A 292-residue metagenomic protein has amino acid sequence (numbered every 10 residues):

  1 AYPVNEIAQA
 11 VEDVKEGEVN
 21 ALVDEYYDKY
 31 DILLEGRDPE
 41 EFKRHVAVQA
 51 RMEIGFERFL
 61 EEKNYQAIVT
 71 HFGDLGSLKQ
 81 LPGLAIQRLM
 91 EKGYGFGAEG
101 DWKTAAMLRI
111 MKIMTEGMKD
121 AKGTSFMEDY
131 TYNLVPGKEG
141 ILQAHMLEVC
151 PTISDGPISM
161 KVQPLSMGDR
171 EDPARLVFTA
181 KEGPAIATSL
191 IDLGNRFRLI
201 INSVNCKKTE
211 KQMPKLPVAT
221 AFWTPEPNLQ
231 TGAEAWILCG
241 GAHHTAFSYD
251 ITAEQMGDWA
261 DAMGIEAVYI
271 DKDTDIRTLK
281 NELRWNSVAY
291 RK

Functional and structural regions predicted by a protein language model:
A1-A10, A98, I270-T278: A generic structural motif
A1-L81: A charged, amphipathic alpha-helical module
Y2, H71, M118-E128, Y269-T274: Flexible, glycine/charged-enriched surface loops at secondary-structure junctions
A47-I54, K63, D101-A106, D250-E254: Conserved active-site and cofactor/substrate-binding residues in soluble primary-metabolism enzymes
H71-L78, Y130-N133, T252-A253, R277: Gly/Ser/Thr-rich loops at beta-strand to alpha-helix junctions that form or flank small-molecule/cofactor-binding
Q80-G97: A short, gly/pro- and small-residue-rich
G93-P217: C-terminal catalytic subdomain
D169-K292: Extended hydrophobic packing segments that form well-structured cores
